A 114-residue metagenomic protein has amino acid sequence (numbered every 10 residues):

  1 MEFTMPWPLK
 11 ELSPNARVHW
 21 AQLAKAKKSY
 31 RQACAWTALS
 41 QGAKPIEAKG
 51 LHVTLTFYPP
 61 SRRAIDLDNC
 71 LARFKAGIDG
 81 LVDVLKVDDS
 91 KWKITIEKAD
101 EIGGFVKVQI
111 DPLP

Functional and structural regions predicted by a protein language model:
M1-P114: Catalytic phosphate/metal-binding cores of nucleic-acid and nucleotide-processing enzymes, i.e., regions that mediate
